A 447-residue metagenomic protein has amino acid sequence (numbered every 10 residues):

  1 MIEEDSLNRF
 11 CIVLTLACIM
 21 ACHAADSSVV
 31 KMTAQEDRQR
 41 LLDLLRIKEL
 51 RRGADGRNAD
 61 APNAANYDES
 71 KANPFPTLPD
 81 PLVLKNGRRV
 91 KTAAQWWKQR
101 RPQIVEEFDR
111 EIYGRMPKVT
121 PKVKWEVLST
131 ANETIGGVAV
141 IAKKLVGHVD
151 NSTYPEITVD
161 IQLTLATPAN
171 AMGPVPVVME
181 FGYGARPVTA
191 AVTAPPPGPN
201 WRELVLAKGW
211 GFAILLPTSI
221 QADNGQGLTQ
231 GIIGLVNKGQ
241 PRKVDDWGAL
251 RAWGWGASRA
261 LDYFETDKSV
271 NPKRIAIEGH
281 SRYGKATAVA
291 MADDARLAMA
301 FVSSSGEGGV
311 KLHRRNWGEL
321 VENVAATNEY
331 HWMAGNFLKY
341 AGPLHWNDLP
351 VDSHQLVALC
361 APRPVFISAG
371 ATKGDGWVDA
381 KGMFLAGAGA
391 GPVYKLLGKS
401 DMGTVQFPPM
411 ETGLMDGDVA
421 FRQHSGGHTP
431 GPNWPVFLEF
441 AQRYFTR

Functional and structural regions predicted by a protein language model:
A25-R115, F440: N-terminal pre-domain segments of enzymes
A94, K98, R115-P176: N-terminal cap/lid segment of alpha/beta-hydrolase-fold proteins
M172-S269, G306-N316: Cap/lid segment of the alpha/beta-hydrolase catalytic domain
A257, G284-A295: Short glycine-enriched nucleophile-adjacent loop and the immediately C-terminal alpha-helix near the catalytic center
V270-S281: Alpha/beta-hydrolase fold nucleophile elbow
M299-L356, D379-T404: Mobile cap/lid helix-loop segments that gate and shape the active-site cleft of serine hydrolases
W332, K381, A386-R447: C-terminal catalytic histidine-bearing segment of alpha/beta-hydrolase fold enzymes
A361-A380, H424-G426: Conserved strand-to-loop "acid loop" that flanks and positions the catalytic carboxylate
